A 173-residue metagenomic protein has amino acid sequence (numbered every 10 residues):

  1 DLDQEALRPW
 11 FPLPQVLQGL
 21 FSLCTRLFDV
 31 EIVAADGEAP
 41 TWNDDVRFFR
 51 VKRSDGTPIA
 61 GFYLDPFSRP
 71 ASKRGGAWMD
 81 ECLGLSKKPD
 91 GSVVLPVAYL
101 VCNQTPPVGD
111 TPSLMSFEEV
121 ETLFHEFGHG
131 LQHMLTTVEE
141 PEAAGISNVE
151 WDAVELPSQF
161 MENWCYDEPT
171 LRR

Functional and structural regions predicted by a protein language model:
D1-R173: Cation-handling catalytic/transport regions enriched in His/Asp/Glu
